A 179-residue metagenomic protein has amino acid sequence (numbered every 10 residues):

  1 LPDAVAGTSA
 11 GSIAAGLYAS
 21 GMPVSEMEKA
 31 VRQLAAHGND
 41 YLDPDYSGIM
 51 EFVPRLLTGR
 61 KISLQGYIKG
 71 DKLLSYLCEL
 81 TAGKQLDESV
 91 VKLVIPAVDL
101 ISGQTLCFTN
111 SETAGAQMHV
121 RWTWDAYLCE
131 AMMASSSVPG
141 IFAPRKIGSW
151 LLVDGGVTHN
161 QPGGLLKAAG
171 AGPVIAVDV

Functional and structural regions predicted by a protein language model:
L1-T8, G16-V179: Patatin-like phospholipase
